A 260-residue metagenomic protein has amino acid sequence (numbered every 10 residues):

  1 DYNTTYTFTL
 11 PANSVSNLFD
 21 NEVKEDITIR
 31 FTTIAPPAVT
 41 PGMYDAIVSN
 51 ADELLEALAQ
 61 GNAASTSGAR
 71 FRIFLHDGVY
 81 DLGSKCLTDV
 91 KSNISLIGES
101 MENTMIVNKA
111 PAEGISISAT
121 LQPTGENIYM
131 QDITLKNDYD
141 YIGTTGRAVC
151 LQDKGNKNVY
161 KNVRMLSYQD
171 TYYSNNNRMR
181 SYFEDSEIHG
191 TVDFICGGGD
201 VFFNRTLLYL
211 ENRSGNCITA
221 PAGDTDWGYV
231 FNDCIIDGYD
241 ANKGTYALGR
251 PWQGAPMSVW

Functional and structural regions predicted by a protein language model:
Y2, T9-A38: Acidic, Ser/Thr/Gly/Pro-rich low-complexity segments and short DxT(G/T)-type signature motifs
Y2-N3, D77: Surface-exposed loops/turns
T5-T7, R72: Short, conserved beta-strand segments of beta-strand-rich sandwich/propeller modules, principally
A38-W260: Sequence-level preference for short, compositionally simple segments enriched in small aliphatic or small polar residues
